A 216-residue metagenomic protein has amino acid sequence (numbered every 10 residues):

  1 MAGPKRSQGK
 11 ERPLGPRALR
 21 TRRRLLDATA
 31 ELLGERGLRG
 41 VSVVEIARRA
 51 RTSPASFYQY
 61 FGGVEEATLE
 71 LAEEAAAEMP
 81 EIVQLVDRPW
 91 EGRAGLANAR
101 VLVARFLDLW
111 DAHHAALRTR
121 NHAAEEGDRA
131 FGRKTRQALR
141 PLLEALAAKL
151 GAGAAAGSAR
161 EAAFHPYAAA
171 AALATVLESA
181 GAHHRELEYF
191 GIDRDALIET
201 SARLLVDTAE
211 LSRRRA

Functional and structural regions predicted by a protein language model:
M1-R20, G157-R160, E186, R213-A216: N-terminal intrinsically disordered/low-complexity leader segments
R17-T29, I46, L71-M79, L146: Generic hydrophobic, amphipathic alpha-helix propensity
R24, L32-E66, E70: Helix-turn-helix
L26, L96, R100, A104 (+6 more regions): An amphipathic alpha-helix signature
L33, F61, A67-A75, R120 (+2 more regions): Alpha-helical DNA-contacting segments of helix-turn-helix folds
E66, E70, Q84-A112, P166-L173 (+1 more regions): Hydrophobic alpha-helical connector segments
L85-P89, R120-G127: Short linear capping/connector segments at secondary-structure termini
R118-H122, G132, R136, G153-R203 (+1 more regions): Hydrophobic/aromatic-rich alpha-helical bundle segments in the mid-to-C-terminal region
